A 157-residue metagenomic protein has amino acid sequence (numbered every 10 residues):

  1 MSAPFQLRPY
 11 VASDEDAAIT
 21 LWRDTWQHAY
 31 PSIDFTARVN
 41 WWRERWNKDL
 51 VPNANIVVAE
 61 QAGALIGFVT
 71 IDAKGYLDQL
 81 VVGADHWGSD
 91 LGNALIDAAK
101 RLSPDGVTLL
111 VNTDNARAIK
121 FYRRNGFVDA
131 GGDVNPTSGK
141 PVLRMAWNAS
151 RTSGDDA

Functional and structural regions predicted by a protein language model:
M1-S13, R151-A157: Conserved N-terminal entry element of GNAT/NAT acetyltransferase domains
E15, T20-W46: Conserved GNAT-fold acetyl-CoA-binding loop/helix
R45-V58, Y76: A short helix-loop-beta-strand connector motif used in the catalytic cores of GNAT acetyltransferases and, in some
V58, A64-V81: Conserved beta-strand in the GNAT
L77-W87, V111-N112: A short, internal acetyl-CoA/4′-phosphopantetheine-binding micro-motif in the GNAT/acyltransferase core
H86, D90-A98: Conserved acetyl-CoA pyrophosphate-binding loop and the N-cap/start of the following alpha-helix in GNAT-like
N93, D114-G131, T137-L143: Conserved active-site alpha-helix within GNAT-family acetyltransferase domains
L102-D114: Conserved GNAT acetyl-CoA-binding A-motif
